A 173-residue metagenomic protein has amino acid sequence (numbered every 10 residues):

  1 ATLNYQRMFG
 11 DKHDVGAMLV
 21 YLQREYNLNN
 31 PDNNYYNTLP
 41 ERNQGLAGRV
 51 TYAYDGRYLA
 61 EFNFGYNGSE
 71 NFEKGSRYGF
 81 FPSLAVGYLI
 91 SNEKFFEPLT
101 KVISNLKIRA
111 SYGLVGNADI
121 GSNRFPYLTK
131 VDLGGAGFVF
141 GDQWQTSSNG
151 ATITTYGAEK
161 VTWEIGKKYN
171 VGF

Functional and structural regions predicted by a protein language model:
A1-F173: Extracellular/periplasmic, surface-exposed regions of secreted and cell-surface proteins
